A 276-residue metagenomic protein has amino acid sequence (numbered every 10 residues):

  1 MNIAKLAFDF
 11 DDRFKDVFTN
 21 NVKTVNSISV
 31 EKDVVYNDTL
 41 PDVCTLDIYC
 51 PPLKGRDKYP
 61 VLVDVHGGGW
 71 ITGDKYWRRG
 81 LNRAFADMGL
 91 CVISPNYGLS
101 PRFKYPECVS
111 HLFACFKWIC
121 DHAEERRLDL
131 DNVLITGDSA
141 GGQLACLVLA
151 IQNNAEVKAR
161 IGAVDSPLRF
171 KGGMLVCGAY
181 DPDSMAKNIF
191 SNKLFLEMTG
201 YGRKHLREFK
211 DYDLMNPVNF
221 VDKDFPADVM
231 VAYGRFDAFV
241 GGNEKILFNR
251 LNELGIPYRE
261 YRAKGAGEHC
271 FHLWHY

Functional and structural regions predicted by a protein language model:
M1-Y276: Alpha/beta-hydrolase superfamily serine-hydrolase fold, recognizing
